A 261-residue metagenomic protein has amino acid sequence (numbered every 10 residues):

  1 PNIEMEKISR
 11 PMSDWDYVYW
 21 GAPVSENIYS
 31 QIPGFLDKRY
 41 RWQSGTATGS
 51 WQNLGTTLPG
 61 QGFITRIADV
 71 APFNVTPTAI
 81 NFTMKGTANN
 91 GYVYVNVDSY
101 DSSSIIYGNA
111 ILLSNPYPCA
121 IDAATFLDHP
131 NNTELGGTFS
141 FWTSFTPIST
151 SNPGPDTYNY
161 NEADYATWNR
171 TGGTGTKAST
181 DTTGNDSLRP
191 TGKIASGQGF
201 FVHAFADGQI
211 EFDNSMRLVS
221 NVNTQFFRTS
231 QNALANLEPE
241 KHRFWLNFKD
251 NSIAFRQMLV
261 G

Functional and structural regions predicted by a protein language model:
P1-D101, R243-G261: Self-processing/autoproteolytic domain segments and adjacent N-terminal interaction modules in large, modular
D69-G261: Compositionally biased Ser/Thr/Gly- and acidic/asparagine-rich, proline-interspersed low-complexity stretches
